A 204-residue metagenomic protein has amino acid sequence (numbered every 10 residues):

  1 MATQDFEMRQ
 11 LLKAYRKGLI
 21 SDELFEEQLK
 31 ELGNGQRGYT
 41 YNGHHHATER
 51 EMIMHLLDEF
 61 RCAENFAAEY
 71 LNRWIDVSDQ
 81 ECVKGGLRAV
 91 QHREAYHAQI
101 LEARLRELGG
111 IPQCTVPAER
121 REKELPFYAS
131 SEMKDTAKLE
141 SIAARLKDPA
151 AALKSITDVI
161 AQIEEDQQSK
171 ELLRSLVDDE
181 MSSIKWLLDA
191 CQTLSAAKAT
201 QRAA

Functional and structural regions predicted by a protein language model:
A2-K17, L32-N34: N-terminal secretory signal peptides
F6-E7, D22-A204: Non-heme di-metal
